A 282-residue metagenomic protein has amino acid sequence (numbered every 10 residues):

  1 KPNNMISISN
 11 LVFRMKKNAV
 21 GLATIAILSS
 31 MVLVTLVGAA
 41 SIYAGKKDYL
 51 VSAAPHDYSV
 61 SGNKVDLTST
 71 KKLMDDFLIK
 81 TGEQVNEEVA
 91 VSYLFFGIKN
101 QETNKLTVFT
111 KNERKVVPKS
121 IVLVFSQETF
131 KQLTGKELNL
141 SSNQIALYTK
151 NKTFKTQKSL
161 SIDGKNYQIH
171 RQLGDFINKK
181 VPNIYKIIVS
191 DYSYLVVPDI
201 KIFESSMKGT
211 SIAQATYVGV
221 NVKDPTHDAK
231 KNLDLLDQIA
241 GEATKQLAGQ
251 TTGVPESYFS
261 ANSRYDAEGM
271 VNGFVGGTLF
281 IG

Functional and structural regions predicted by a protein language model:
K1-S29: N-terminal Sec/SRP start-transfer signal
N3, V34, D66: Short, contiguous, pocket-lining structural segments that sit at or immediately flank catalytic/ligand-binding sites
K16, K47, P225: Residue-level marker of positions within ordered structural domains that often coincide with functionally constrained
N18-I42, S263-G282: Hydrophobic alpha-helical transmembrane segments of multi-pass inner-membrane transport and secretion
V32-Y58: Hydrophobic alpha-helical transmembrane segments and immediately flanking/interface helices in integral membrane
L50, H56-N63, L67-I281: Basic-flanked hydrophobic alpha-helices used for secretion and membrane insertion
